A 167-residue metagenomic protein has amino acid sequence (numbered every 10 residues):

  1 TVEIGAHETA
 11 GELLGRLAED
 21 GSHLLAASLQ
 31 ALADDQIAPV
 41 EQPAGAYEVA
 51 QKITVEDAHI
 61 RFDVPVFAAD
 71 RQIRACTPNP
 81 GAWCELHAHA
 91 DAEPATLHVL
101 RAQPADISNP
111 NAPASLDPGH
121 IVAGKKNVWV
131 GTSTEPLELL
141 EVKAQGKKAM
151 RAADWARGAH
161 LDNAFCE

Functional and structural regions predicted by a protein language model:
T1-A105: Active-site-proximal loop/hinge segments within enzyme catalytic domains
F62-E167: An anion-binding loop in the catalytic cleft
